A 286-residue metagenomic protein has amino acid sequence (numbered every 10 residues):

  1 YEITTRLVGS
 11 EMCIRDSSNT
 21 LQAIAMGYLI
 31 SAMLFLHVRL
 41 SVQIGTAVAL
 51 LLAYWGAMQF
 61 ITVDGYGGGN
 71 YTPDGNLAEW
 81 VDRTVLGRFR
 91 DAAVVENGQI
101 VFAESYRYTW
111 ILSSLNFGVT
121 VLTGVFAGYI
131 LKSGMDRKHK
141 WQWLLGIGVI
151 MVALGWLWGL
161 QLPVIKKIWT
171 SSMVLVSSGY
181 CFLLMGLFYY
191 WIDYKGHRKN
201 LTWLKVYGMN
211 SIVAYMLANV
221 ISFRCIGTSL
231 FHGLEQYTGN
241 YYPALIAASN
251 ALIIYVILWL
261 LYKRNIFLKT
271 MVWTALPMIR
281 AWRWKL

Functional and structural regions predicted by a protein language model:
Y1-I14: Single conserved hydrophobic/aromatic residue that forms the stacking wall/gate of nucleotide- or nucleobase-binding
L7, S17-L29, L115-T123, L175-L183 (+1 more regions): Membrane-embedded alpha-helical segments of multi-pass membrane proteins, especially the transmembrane helices
S10, A153-W158, G208-S229, I254 (+1 more regions): Kinked, hydrophobic transmembrane alpha-helices enriched for aromatic residues and small/kink-inducing positions
L40-V119: Long hydrophobic alpha-helical segments that form multi-pass transmembrane helix bundles in integral membrane proteins
S105-G134, K138-I147, M151: A conserved active-site cap/scaffold subdomain adjacent to cofactor or substrate pockets
R107-F117, I165-S178, F182, L201-A214 (+1 more regions): Membrane-interface transmembrane-helix boundary segments in multi-pass integral membrane proteins
W141-A153, S171, D193-N219, F267-W273 (+1 more regions): Functional transmembrane helices that form membrane-embedded active or gating regions
D193, I226-L286: C-terminal "closing" transmembrane helix and its immediate cytosolic amphipathic cap in multi-pass membrane proteins
